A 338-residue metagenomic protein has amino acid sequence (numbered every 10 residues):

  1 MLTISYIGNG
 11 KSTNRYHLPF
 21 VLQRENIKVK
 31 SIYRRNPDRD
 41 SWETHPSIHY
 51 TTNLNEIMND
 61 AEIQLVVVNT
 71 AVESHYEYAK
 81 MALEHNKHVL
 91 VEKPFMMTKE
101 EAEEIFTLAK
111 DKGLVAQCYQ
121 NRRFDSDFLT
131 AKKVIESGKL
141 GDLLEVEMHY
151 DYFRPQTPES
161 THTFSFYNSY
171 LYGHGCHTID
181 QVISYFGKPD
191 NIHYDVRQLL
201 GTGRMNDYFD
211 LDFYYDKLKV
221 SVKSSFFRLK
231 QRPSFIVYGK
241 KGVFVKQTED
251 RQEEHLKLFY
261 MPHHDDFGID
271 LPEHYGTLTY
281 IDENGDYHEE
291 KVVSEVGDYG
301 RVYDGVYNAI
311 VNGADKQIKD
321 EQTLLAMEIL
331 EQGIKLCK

Functional and structural regions predicted by a protein language model:
M1, L22, N26-I27, E43 (+3 more regions): C-terminal helix-rich "cap/oligomerization" subdomain common to oxidoreductases
M1-H45: N-terminal Rossmann-like dinucleotide-binding module
R24, K241-Q317: C-terminal glycine/acidic-rich active-site capping loop/insertion
I48-N53: Conserved SAM-binding strand-loop segment of SAM-dependent methyltransferases
Q64-L65, A71-V72, Y76-R123: Beta-strand-loop-alpha-helix segment that lines the small-molecule cofactor/substrate pocket of alpha/beta enzymes
R123-D195, L199-T202: Predominantly a Rossmann-like dinucleotide-binding segment in NAD(P)-dependent oxidoreductases
C176, K223-Q231: Glycine-rich phosphate/pyrophosphate-binding beta-alpha loops
L211-K217, V237-G239: Active-site beta-strand termini and strand-to-loop segments that position acidic
